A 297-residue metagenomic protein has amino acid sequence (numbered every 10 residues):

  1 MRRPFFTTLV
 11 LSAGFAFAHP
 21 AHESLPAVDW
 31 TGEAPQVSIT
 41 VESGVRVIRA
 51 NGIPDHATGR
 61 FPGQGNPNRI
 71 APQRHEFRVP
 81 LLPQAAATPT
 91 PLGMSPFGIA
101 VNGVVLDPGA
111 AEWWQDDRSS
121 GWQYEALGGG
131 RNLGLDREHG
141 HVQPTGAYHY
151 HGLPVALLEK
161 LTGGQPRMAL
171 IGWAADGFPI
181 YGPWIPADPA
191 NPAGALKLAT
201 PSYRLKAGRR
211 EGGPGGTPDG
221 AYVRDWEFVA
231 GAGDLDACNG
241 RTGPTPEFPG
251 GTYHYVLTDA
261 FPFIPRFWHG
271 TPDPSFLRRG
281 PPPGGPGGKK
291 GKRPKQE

Functional and structural regions predicted by a protein language model:
M1-F6: Bacterial N-terminal signal peptides that target proteins for export
A13-A18: N-terminal signal peptide c-region/cleavage motif recognized by signal peptidases
H19-N132, D136-E138: Solvent-exposed N-terminal domain segments of exported/luminal and surface proteins
I53-M94, G152-P189, F267-T271, G280: A short, polar beta-strand/turn micro-motif
A100-V105, P144-L157, F248-P262: Extracellular/lumenal glycan-associated surfaces
Q123, G128-K160: Aromatic- and glycine-enriched beta-alpha-beta binding-site module
D176-F178, P183-S275, G280: Extended, compositionally biased non-globular segments
R278-E297: Disordered, low-complexity segments in secreted/periplasmic proteins that are enriched in proline
